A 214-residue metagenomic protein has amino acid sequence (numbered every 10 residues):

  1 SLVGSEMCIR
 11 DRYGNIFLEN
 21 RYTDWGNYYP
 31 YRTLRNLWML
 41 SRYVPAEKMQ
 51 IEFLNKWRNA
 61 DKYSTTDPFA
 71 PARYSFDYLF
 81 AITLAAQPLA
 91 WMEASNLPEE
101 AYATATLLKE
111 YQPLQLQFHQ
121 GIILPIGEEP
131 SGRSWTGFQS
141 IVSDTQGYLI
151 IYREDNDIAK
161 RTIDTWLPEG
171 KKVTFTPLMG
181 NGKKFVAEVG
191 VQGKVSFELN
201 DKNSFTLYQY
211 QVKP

Functional and structural regions predicted by a protein language model:
L2-I9: Short, small-residue-biased leader/transition segments that mark boundaries at the very start of proteins
I9, R153-N156, L178-G180, Q211-P214: Short, flexible beta-strand-to-coil junctions
R10-Q112, I151-R153: Aromatic/acidic polysaccharide-binding cleft in carbohydrate-active enzymes
P68-A70, L79, S134-Q139, T162 (+1 more regions): Generic recognition of flexible, low-complexity loop/linker segments
Y102, T106-G132, Y152-D155, I163 (+1 more regions): Alpha-helical protein-protein interaction modules
E129-K171, F205-Q211: Carbohydrate-binding surface patches
W166-K183: Solvent-exposed beta-hairpin/edge-strand motifs
F185-P214: C-terminal beta-strand-rich structural cap/linker in extracellular carbohydrate-active enzymes
